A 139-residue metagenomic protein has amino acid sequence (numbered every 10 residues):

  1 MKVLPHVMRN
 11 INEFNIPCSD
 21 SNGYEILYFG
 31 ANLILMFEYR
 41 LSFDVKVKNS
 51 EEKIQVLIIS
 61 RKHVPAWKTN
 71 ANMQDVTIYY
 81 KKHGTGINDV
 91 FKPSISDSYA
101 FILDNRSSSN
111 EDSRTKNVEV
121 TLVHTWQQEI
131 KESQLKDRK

Functional and structural regions predicted by a protein language model:
M1-K139: Acidic, Ser/Thr/Pro
